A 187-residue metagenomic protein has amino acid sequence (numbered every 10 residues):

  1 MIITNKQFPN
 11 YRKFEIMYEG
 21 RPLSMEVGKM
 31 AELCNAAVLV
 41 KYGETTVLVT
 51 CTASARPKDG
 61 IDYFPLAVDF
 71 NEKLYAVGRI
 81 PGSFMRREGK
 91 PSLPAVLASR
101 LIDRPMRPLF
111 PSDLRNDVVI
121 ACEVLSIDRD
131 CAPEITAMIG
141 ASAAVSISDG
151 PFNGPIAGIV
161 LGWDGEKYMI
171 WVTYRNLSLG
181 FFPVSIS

Functional and structural regions predicted by a protein language model:
M1-E32, A37-V38: Short, Gly/Pro- and small/polar-rich lid/capping loops
K6, G28, P57-D59, R129 (+1 more regions): Single-stranded nucleic-acid-binding OB-fold domains
M17-E19, G43, N71, D164: Short strand-coil-strand connectors
L23-V27, L33-A36, T52-S54, Y168-T173 (+1 more regions): Glycine-rich, charged/polar anion/phosphate-binding loops that engage phosphate groups from diverse ligands
S24, L48, I102, S112-V160: Glycine-rich anion/phosphate-binding loop at the beta-strand->alpha-helix junction
G28, A37-V38, V119, G154-G158 (+1 more regions): Gly/Lys-enriched N-terminal cap/neck module of very large, oligomeric protein machines
C34-V118, V124-S126, C131, S187: Glycine-rich, flexible beta-strand/loop modules in the N-terminal catalytic cores of phosphate-handling
D149-S187: Mobile "lid/hinge" segments at catalytic clefts and subdomain interfaces of large enzymes
